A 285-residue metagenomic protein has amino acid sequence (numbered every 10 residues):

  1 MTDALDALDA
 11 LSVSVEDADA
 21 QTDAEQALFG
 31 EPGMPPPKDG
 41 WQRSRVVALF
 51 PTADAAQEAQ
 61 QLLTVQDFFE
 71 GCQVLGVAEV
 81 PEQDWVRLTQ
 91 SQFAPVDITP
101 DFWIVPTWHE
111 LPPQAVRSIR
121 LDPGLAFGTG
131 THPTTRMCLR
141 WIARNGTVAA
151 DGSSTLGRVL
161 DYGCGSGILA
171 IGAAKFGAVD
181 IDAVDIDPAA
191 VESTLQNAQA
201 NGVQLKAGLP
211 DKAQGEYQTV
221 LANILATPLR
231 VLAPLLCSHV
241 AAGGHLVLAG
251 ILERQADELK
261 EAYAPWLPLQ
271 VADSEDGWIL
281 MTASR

Functional and structural regions predicted by a protein language model:
M1-P113: N-terminal auxiliary segments of SAM/dcSAM-dependent transferases
E82-S153: SAM-dependent Rossmann-like transferase core, predominantly class I methyltransferases with a strong bias toward
L125, T129-E216: Conserved SAM/SAH cofactor-binding pocket of Class I
D185-A189, I224, I251: Short beta->alpha hinge that forms the Motif I/post-I loop of the SAM-binding pocket
A189-S193, P228, Q255: Conserved short alpha-helix immediately C-terminal to the canonical SAM/SAH-binding motif I of Rossmann-like
V220-L221: Hydrophobic beta-strand segment of the Class I
A233-H245: A short glycine-rich, Lys/Arg-flanked "PGG" loop and its adjoining helix->strand segment in the class I
L252-R285: Active-site capping/gating segments
